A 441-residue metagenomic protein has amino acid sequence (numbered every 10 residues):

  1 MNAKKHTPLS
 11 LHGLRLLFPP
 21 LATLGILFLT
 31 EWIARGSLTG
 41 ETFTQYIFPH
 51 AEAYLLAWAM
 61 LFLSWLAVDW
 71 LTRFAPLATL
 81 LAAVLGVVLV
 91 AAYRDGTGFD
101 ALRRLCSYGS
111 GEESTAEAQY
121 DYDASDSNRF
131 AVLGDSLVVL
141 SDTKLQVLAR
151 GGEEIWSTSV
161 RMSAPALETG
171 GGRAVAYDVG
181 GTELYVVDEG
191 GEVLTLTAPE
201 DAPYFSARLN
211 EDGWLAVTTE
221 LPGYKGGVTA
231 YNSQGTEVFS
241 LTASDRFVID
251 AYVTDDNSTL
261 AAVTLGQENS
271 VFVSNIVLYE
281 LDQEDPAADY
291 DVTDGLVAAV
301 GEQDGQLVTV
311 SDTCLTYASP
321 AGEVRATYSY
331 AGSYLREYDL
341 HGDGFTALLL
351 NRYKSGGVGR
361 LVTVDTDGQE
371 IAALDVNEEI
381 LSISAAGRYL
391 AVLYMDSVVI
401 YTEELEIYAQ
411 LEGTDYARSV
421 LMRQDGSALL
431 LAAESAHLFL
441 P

Functional and structural regions predicted by a protein language model:
N2-W58, F62-E117: Sequence/structural signature of beta-propeller modules and their immediately flanking N-terminal secretory/stalk
G98-D126, A149, E153-M162, E192-A198 (+5 more regions): Aromatic (tryptophan-biased) beta-strands that constitute blades/sheets of beta-rich domains
A124-R129, M162-G171, A202-R208, R246-V253 (+4 more regions): Repeated scaffold domains used in trafficking and secretory/extracellular systems, primarily beta-propellers
R129-L140, G172-D178, D212-E220, S258-T264 (+4 more regions): Short beta-strand elements that form the blades of beta-propeller/WD-repeat-like and other beta-sheet-rich scaffold
W156-D255: Non-cytosolic head/periplasmic domains of membrane-anchored proteins
T182-Y185, G223-T229, N269-V277, C314-Y317 (+3 more regions): Structural motif
G226-Q303, L307-T309: Solenoidal tandem-repeat scaffolds enriched in leucines and small polar residues
S419-P441: Blade-level signature of beta-propeller repeat domains, shared across WD40, Kelch, NHL, RCC1 and BNR/Asp-box propellers
